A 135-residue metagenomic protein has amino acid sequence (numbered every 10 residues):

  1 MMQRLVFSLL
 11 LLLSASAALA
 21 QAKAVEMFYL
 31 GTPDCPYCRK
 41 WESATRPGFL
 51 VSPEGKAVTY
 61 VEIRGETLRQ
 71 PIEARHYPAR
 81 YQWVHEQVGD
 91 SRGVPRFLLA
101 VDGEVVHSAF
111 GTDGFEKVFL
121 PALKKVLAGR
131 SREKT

Functional and structural regions predicted by a protein language model:
M1-F7: Bacterial N-terminal signal peptides that target proteins for export
S14-A17: N-terminal signal peptide c-region/cleavage motif recognized by signal peptidases
Q21-V25: Boundary of Sec targeting at the N-terminus
G31-D34: Short pre-active-site segment immediately N-terminal to redox-active cysteine/selenocysteine motifs in thiol-based
C38-E54: Typically the conserved alpha-helix immediately C-terminal to a functionally engaged Cys/Sec in thioredoxin-like
E54-P78: Thiol-based oxidoreductase modules, predominantly thioredoxin-like and allied folds used for disulfide exchange
Y77-H85: N-terminal post-signal-peptidase region of extra-cytosolic proteins
S91-R132: Non-catalytic, surface beta->alpha helical segment in thiol-disulfide oxidoreductase systems
